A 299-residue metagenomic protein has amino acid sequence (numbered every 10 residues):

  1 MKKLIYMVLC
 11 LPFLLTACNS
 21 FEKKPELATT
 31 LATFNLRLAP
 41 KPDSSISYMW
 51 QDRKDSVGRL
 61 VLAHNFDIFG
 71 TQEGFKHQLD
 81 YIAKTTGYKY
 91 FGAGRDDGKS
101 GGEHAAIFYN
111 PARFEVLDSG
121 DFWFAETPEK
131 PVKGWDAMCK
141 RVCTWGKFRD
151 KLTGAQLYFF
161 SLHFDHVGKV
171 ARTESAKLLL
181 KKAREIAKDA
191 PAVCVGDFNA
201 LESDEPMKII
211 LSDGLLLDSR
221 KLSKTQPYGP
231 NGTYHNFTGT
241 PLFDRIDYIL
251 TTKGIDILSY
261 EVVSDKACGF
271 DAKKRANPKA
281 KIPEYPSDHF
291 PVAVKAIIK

Functional and structural regions predicted by a protein language model:
M1-L4: Positively charged n-region of N-terminal signal peptides that target proteins for export
M7-T16: Bacterial N-terminal signal peptides
L15-T85, D96-E103, K177, I297-K299: N-terminal, active-site-proximal structural segment of metallo-dependent hydrolase catalytic domains
A28-D43, A105, L117-F122, Q156-D165 (+1 more regions): Active-site-proximal beta-strand elements of phosphoester/diester hydrolases
I68-F160, E261-V263: Structured beta-strand-rich core segments of catalytic domains in phosphoester-bond hydrolases
F69-Q72, A93, V193-D197, D218-K221: Active-site neighborhood of phospho(di)ester-bond hydrolases with catalytic His/Asp-centered motifs
K140-F160, K169-I210: His/acidic metal-ligating clusters that form di-metal
V170, R184-A192, A200-K299: Metal-dependent phosphoester-hydrolase catalytic domains
